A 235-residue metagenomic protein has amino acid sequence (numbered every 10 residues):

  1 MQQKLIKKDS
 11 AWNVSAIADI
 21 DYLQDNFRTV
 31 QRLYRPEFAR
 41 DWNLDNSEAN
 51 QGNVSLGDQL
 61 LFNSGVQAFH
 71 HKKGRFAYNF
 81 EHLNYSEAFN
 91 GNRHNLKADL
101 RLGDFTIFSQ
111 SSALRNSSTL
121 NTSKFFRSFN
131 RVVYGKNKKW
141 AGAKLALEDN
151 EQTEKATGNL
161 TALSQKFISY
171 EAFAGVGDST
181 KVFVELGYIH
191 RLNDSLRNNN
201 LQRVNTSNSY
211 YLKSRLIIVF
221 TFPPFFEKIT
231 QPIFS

Functional and structural regions predicted by a protein language model:
M1-S235: Exposed, low-structure sequence patches enriched in small/polar residues
